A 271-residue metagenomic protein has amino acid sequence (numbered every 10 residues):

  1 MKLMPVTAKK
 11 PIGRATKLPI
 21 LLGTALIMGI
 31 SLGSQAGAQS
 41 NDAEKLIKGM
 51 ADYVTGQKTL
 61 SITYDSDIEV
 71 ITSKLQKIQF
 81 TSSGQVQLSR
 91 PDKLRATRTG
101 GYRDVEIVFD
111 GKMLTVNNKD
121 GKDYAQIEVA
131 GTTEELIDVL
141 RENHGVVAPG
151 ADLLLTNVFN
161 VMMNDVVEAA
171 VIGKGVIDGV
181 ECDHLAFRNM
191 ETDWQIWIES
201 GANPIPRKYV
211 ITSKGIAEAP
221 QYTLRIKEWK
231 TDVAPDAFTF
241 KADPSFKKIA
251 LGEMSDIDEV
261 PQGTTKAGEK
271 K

Functional and structural regions predicted by a protein language model:
M1-T16: N-terminal secretory signal peptides that target proteins for export/translocation
G13, V54, W197-I198: Conserved short hydrophobic patches within well-ordered secondary structure
P19-S31: Bacterial N-terminal signal peptides
L32-A38: Sec/Tat signal peptide C-region and signal peptidase I cleavage site
A38-N41, D65, T115, V167-S255: Gly/Pro-enriched, hydrophobic low-complexity segments that function as extracytoplasmic propeptides/linkers
Q39-L46, K74, N117-E181, A242-P244 (+2 more regions): Flexible, processing/modification-adjacent segments and terminal tails in exported/periplasmic/extracellular proteins
N41-D123: N-terminal mature ectodomain segment of secretory-pathway/periplasmic proteins
S73, V105-F109, N118, Q126-V129 (+4 more regions): A short, polar/proline- and glycine-enriched secondary-structure boundary/capping micro-motif
